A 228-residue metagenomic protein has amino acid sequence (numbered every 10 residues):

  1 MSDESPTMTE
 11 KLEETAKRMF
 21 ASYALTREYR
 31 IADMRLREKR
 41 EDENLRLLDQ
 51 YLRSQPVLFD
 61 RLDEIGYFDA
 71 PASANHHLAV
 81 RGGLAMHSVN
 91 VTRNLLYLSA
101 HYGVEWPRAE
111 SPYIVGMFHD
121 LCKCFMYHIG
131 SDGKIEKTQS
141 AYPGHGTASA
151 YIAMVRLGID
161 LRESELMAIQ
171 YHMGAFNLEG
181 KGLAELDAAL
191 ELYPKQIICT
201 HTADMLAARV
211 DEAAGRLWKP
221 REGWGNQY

Functional and structural regions predicted by a protein language model:
E4-G130: Acidic/His-rich, divalent-metal-binding segments that scaffold phosphate/diphosphate chemistry
A72-M86, L98-K219: Divalent metal-dependent catalytic cores for phosphoryl transfer on phosphate-bearing substrates
G223-Y228: C-terminal membrane module of polytopic membrane proteins
